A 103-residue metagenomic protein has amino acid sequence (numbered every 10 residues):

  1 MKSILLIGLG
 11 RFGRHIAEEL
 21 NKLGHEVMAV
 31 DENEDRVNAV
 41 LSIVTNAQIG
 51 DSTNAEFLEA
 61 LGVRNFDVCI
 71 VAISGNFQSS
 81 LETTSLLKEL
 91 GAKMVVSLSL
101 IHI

Functional and structural regions predicted by a protein language model:
L9-G10: Glycine-rich Rossmann-fold phosphate-binding loop(s) that bind the pyrophosphate of adenine dinucleotide cofactors
G13: N-terminal Rossmann-fold NAD(P) dinucleotide-binding loop
L20: Aromatic pocket-lining residues of Rossmann-like dinucleotide-binding sites
M28, V96: Conserved beta-strand positions in the Rossmann-like core of class I SAM-dependent methyltransferases
D31: Conserved acidic E/D residue at the C-terminus of a beta-strand in Rossmann-like folds
V37-N38: Short alpha-helix immediately C-terminal to the canonical SAM-binding loop
I101-I103: Conserved small/polar residues in nucleotide/adenosyl-binding loops
